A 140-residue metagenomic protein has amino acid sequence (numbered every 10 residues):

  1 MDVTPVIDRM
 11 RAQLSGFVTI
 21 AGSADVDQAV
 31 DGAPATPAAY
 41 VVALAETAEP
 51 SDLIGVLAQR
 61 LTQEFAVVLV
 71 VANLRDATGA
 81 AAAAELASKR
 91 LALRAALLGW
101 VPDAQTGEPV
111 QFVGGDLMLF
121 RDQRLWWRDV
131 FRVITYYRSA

Functional and structural regions predicted by a protein language model:
M1-T36, L44-A140: Charged, amphipathic alpha-helical segments and their flanking helix caps
V41: Two-metal-ion RNase H-like nuclease active-site motif
